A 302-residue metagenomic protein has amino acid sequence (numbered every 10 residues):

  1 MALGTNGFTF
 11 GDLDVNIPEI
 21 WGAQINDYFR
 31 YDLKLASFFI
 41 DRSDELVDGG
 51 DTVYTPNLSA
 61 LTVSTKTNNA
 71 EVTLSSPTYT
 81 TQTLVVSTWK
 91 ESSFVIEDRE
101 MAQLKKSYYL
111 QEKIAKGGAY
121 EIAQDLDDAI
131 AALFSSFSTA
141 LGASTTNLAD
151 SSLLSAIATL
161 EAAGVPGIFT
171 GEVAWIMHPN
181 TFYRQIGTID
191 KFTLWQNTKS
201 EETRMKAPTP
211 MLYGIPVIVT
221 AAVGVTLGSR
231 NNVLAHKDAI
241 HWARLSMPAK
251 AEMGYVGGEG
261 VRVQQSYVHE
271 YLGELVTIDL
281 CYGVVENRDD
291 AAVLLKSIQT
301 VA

Functional and structural regions predicted by a protein language model:
A2-F39, L46-G49, P56, T83-V86 (+3 more regions): Sequence/fold signature of self-assembling virion shell proteins
A23, D27, Y120, D128 (+4 more regions): Charged/polar, solvent-exposed surface patches and flexible loops
D48-T83: N-terminal low-complexity, intrinsically disordered segments
T55, Y79-L141, G167-M177, V217 (+2 more regions): Long, contiguous amphipathic alpha-helices that act as assembly "spine/axial" helices in icosahedral shell and virion
L61, K90, T181-Y183, V223 (+1 more regions): Short loop/turn segments at secondary-structure transitions that flank enzyme active sites
V63-K66, F94-V95, L104-K105, R184-G187 (+1 more regions): Short helix/loop capping segments that flank catalytic or ligand/cofactor-binding pockets
A70, A132-L133, A291: Residue-level detector of alpha-helical recognition elements and their boundaries
S136-M211, I215: Extended, solvent-exposed, turn-rich assembly/linker loops in the middle of proteins
